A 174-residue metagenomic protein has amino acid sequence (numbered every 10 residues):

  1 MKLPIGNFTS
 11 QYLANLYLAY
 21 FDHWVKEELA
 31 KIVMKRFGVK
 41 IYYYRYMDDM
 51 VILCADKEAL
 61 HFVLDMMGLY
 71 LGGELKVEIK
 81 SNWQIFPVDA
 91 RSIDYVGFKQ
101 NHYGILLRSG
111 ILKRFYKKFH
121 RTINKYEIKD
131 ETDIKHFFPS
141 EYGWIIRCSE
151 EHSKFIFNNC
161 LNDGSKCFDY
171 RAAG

Functional and structural regions predicted by a protein language model:
M1-N15: Short, conserved non-catalytic motifs in the polymerase core
P4, H23, A30-G38, E58-D65 (+1 more regions): Right-hand nucleic-acid polymerase module
Q11-V63: Active-site palm subdomain of RNA-directed nucleic acid polymerases
G68-V77: A common structural junction motif
